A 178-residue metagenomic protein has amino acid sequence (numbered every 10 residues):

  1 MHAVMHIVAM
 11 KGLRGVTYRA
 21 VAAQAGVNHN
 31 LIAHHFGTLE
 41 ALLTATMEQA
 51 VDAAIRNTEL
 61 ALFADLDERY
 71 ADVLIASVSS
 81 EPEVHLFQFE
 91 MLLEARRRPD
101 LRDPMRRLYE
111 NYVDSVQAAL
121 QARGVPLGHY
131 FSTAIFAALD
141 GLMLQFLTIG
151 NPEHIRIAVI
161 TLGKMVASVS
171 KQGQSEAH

Functional and structural regions predicted by a protein language model:
A3-A41, A45: Helix-turn-helix
A3-M10, N57, F87, M91 (+1 more regions): Solvent-exposed, amphipathic alpha-helical segments
L39, T46, A50, A54 (+2 more regions): Hydrophobic/aromatic residues within well-ordered alpha-helical segments
A45, I55-H85, F131-I135: Hydrophobic alpha-helical connector segments
V51, I55-A64, V113-L120: Outer-membrane beta-barrel domain signature
I55, I75, F89-L93, Q117 (+1 more regions): Amphipathic alpha-helical segments within well-ordered protein domains
S79-D103, Y109: Amphipathic alpha-helical segments used for helix-helix packing
L101-R102, R106, Q121-H178: Hydrophobic/aromatic-rich alpha-helical bundle segments in the mid-to-C-terminal region
